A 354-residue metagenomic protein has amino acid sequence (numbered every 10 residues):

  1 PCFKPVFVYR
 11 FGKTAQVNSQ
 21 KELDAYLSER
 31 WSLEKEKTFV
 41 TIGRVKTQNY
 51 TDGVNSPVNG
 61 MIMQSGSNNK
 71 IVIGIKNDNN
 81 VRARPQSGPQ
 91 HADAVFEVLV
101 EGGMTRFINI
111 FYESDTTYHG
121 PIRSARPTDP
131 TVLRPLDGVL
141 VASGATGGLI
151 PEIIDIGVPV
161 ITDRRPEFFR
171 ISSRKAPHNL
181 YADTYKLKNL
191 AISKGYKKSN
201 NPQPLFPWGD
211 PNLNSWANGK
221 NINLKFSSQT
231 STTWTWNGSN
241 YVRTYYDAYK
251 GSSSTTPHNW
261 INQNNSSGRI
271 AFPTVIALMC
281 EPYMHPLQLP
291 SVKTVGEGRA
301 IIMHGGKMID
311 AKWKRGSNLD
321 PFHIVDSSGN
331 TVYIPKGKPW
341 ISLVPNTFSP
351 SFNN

Functional and structural regions predicted by a protein language model:
C2-F3, L23, L27-S32, E36-F96 (+1 more regions): A surface/extracellular/periplasmic glyco- and lipid-processing/surface-interacting theme
R10-F11, P345: Short beta-strand-to-coil "C-cap" segments at the C-terminal boundary of structured domains/repeats, marking
F11-N18: A short, exposed loop/beta-hairpin motif centered on an aromatic-Gly-Thr core
